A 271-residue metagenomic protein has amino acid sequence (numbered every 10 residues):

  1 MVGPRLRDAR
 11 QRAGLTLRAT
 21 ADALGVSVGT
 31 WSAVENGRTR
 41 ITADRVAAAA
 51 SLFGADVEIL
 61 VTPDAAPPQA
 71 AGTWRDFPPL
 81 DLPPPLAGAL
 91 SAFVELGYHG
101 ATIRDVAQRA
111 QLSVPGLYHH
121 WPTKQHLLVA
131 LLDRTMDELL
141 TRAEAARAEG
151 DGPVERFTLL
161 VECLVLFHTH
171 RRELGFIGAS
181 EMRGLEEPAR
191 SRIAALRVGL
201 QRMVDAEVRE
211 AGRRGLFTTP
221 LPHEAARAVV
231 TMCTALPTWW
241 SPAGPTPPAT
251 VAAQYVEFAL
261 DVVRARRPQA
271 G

Functional and structural regions predicted by a protein language model:
P4-R12, D76-D105, R109: Short, amphipathic alpha-helix enriched in basic
A23, A148-G150, E186, V198-A225: Hydrophobic alpha-helical bundle segments that form small-molecule/ligand-binding pockets
L24-T30, N36, A92, L96-H126 (+1 more regions): Helix-turn-helix
T39, A43-V46, A65, L82-A87 (+3 more regions): An amphipathic alpha-helix adjacent to DNA-recognition modules
T42-I59: DNA major-groove recognition helix of helix-turn-helix/homeodomain DNA-binding modules
P84, A130, A145-E173: Hydrophobic alpha-helical connector segments
H170-D205: Short secondary-structure transition hinges
G175-A179, R190, A194, G212-F258 (+1 more regions): Hydrophobic/aromatic-rich alpha-helical bundle segments in the mid-to-C-terminal region
